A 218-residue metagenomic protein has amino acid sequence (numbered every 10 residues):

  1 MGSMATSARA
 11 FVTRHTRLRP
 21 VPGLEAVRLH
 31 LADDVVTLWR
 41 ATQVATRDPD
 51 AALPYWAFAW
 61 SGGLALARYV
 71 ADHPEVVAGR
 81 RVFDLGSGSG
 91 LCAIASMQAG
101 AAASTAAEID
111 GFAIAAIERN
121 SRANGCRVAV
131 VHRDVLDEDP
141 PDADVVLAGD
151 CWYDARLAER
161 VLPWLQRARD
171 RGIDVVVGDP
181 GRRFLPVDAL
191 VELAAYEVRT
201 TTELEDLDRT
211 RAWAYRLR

Functional and structural regions predicted by a protein language model:
M1-R218: S-adenosylmethionine-dependent methyltransferases
